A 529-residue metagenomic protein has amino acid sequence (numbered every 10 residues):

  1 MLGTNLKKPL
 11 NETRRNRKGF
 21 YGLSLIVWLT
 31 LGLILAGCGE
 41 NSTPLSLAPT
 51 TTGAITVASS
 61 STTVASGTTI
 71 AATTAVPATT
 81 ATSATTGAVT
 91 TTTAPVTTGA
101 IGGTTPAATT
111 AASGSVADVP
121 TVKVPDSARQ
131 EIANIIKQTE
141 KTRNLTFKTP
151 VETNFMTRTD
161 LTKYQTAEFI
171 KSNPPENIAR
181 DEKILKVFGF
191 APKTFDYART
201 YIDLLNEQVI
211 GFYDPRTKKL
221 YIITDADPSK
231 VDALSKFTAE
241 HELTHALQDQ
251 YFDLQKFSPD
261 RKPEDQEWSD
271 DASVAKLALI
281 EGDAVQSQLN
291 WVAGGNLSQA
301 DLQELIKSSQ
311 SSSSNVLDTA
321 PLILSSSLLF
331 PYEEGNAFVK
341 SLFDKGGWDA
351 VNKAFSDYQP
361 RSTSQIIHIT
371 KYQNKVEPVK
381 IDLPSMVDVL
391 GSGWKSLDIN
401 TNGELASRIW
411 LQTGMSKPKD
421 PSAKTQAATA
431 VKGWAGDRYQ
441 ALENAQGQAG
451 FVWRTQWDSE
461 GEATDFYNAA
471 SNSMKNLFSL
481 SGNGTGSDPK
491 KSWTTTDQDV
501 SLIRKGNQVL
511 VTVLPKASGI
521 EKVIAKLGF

Functional and structural regions predicted by a protein language model:
I34-G37: C-terminal motif of bacterial Sec signal peptides marking the signal peptidase cleavage site
G39-S42: Bacterial signal peptide processing site
S46-S113: Extracellular mucin-like PTS domains
K137, S313-Q448, R454, E462: Pan-zinc metallopeptidase signature
T139, F237-L254, A284-V285, V339: Active-site recognition of the HExxH zinc-binding catalytic motif
L220-E240, A275: Short pre-active-site segment immediately N-terminal to the catalytic Zn-binding motif
Q250-L305: Post-HExxH zinc-binding segment in Zn-dependent metallohydrolases
A435-F529: C-terminal soluble interaction/assembly domains
